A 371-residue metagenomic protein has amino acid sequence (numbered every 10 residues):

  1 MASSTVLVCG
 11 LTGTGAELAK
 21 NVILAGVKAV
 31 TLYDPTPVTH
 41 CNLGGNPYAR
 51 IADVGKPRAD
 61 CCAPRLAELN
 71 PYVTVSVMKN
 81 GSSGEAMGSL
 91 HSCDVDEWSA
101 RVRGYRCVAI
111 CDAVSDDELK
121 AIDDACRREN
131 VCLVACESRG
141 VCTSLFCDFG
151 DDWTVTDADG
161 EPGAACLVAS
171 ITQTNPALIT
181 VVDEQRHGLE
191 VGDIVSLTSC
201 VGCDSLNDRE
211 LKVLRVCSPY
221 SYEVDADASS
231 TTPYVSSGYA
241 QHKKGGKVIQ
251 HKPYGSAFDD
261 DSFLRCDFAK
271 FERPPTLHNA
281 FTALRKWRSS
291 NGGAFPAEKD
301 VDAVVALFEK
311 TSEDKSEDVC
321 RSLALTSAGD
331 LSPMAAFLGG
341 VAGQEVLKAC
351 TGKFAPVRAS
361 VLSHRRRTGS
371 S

Functional and structural regions predicted by a protein language model:
M1-S371: Adenine nucleotide-associated cytosolic modules
